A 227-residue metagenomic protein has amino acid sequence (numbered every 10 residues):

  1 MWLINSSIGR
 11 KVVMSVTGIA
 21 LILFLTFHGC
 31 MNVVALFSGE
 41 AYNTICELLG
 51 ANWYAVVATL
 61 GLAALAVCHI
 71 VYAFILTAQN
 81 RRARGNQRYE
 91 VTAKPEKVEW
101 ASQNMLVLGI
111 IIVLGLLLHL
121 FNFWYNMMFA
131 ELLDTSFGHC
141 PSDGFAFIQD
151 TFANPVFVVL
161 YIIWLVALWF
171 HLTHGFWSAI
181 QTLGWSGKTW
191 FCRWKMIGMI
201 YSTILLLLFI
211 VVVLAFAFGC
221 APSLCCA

Functional and structural regions predicted by a protein language model:
M1-A227: Membrane-embedded alpha-helical bundles that constitute the cytochrome b-like, heme-associated redox core of multi-pass
